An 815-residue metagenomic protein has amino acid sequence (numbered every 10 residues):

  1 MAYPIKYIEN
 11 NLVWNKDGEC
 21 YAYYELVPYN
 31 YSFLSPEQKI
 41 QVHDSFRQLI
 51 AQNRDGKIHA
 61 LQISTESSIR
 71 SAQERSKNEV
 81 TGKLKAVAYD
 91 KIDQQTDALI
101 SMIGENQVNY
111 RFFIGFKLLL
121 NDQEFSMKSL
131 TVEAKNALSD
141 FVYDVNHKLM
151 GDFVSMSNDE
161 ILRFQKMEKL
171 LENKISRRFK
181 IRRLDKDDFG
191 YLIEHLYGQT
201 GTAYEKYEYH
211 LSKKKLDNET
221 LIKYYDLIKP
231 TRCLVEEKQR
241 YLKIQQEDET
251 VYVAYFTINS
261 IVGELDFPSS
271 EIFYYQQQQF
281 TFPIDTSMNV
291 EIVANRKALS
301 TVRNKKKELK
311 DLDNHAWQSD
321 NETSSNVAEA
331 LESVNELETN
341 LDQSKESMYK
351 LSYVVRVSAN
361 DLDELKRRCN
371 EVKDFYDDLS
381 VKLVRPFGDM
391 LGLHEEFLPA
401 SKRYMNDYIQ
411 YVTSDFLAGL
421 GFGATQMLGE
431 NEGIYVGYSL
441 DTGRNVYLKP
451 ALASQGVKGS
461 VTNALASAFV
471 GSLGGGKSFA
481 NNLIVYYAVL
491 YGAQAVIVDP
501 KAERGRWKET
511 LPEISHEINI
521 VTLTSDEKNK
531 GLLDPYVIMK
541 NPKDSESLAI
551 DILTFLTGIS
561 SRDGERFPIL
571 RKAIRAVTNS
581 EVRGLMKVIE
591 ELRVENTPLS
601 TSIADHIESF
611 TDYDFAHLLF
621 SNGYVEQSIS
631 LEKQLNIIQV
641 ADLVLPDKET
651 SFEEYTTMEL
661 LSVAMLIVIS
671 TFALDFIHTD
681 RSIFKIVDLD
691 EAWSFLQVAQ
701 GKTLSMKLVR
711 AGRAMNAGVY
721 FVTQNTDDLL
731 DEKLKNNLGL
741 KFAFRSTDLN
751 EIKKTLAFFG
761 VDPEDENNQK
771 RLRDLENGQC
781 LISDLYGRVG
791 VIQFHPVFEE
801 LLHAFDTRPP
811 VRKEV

Functional and structural regions predicted by a protein language model:
M1-Y411, F422: Extended, folded cores of ATP/NTP-driven motor/assembly subunits in large transport and secretion machines
P36-R54, Q277-F280, V293-S300, K382 (+5 more regions): P-loop NTPase motor domains
R54-I58, Y110, G492-A493, I518 (+3 more regions): Short glycine-/polar-rich loops that comprise or flank the Walker A/P-loop and associated switch/sensor motifs
L61-S76, G82-V87, D93, I103 (+1 more regions): Switch/coupling segment of Walker-type NTPase motor domains
S101-M102, N541-R583, K587, L729-V815: P-loop NTPase motor core of the ASCE superfamily
S126, S439-V446, A451-A453, K458-G471 (+3 more regions): Charge-patterned, long linear interaction tracts outside catalytic cores
D313-H315, A451-V485, V498-G505, V521-D526 (+2 more regions): Conserved P-loop NTPase motor cores
